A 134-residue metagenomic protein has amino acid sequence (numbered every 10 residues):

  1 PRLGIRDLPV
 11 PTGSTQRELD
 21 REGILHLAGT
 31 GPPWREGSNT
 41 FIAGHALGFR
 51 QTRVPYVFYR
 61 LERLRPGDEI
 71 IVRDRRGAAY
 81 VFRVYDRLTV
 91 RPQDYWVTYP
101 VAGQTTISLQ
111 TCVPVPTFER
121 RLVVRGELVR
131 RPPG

Functional and structural regions predicted by a protein language model:
P1-G134: Solvent-exposed, non-transmembrane regions of membrane-associated and secreted proteins
